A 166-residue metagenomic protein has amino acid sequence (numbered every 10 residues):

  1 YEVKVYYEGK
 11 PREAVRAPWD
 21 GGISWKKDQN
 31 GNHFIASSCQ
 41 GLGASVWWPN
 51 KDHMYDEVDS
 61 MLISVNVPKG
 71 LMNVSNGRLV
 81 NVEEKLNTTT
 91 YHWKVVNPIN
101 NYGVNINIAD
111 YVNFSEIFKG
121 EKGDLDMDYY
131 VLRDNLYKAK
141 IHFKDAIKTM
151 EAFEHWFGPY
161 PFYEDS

Functional and structural regions predicted by a protein language model:
Y1-V5: Short Pro-Gly-centered flexible turn/kink motifs
Y6-L62, Y111-I117: Glycine/proline-rich low-complexity spacer/linker segments in large multi-domain proteins
Q40, K51-S166: Hydrophobic helix-coil surface modules that form long, contiguous segments used for peptide/substrate interaction
